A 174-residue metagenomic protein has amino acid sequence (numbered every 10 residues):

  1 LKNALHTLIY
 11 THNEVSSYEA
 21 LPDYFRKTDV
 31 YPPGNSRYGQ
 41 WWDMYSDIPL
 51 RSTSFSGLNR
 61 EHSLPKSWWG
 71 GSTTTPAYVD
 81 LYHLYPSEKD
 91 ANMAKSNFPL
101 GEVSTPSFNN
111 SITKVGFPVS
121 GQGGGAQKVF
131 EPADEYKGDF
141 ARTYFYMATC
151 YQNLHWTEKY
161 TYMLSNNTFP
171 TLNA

Functional and structural regions predicted by a protein language model:
L1-P49: N-terminal module-boundary/linker segments of secreted carbohydrate-active enzymes
R51-A174: Domain-level detector of nuclease and nuclease-like folds in predominantly extracellular/periplasmic contexts
